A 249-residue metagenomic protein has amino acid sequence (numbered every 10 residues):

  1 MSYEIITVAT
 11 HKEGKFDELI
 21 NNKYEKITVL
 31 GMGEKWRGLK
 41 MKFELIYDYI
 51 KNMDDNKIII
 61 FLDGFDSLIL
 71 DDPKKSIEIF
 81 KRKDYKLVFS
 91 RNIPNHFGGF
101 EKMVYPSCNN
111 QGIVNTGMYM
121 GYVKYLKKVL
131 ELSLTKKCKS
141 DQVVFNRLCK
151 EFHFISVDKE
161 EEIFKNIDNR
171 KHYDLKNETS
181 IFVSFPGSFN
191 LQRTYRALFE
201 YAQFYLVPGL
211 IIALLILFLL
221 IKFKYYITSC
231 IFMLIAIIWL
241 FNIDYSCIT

Functional and structural regions predicted by a protein language model:
M1-I58, V207, I212-T249: N-terminal anchoring/stem segment of glycosyltransferases
M1-S2, D55-K57, D84-K86, E178-S180: A general structural motif
V8-T10, M32, D63-G64, R91-I93: Active-site-proximal beta-strand/loop segments in catalytic clefts of secreted hydrolases
N21-V29, R82-K86, K150-V157: Structural alpha-beta junctions
I27-W36, F89-I93, S140-Q142, V157-F164: A generic structural motif
K35-L62, L68-D72, V114, C138-C149: A conserved donor-nucleotide-binding helix/loop in the catalytic core of Leloir-type glycosyltransferases
S67-Q111: Conserved donor-nucleotide/metal-binding helix-loop-beta segment in metal-dependent transferases, i.e., the alpha-helix
G112-F204: Catalytic core and acceptor-binding pocket of nucleotide-sugar-dependent glycosyltransferases
